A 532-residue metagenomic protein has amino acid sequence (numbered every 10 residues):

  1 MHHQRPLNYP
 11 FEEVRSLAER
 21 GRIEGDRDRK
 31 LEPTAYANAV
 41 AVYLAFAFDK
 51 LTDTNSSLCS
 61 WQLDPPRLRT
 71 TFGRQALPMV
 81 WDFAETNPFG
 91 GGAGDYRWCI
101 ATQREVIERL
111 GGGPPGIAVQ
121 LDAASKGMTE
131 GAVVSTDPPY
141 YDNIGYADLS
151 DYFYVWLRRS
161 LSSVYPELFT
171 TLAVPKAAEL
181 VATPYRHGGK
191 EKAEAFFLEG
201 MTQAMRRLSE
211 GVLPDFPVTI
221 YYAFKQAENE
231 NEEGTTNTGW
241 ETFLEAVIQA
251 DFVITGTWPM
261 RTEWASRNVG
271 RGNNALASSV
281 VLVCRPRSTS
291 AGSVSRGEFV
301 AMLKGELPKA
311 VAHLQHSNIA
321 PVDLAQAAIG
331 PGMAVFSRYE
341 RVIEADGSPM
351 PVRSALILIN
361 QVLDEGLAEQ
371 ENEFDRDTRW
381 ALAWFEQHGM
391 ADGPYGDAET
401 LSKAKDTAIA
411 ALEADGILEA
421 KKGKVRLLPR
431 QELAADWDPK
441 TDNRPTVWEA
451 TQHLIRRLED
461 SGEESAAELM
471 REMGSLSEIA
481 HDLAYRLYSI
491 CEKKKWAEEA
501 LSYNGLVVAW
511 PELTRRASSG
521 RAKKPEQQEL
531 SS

Functional and structural regions predicted by a protein language model:
M1-G131, Y146-G189, A204, A223-E232 (+3 more regions): Nucleic-acid modification enzymes, centered on SAM-dependent nucleic-acid methyltransferases
G131-V134, V218: Generic beta-sheet signal
S135-N143: A short SAM/SAH-binding and catalytic strip from SAM-dependent methyltransferases
K192-E199, F224-Q226: Extended, compositionally biased non-globular segments
L198-V218, E245-Q249: A short glycine-rich, Lys/Arg-flanked "PGG" loop and its adjoining helix->strand segment in the class I
